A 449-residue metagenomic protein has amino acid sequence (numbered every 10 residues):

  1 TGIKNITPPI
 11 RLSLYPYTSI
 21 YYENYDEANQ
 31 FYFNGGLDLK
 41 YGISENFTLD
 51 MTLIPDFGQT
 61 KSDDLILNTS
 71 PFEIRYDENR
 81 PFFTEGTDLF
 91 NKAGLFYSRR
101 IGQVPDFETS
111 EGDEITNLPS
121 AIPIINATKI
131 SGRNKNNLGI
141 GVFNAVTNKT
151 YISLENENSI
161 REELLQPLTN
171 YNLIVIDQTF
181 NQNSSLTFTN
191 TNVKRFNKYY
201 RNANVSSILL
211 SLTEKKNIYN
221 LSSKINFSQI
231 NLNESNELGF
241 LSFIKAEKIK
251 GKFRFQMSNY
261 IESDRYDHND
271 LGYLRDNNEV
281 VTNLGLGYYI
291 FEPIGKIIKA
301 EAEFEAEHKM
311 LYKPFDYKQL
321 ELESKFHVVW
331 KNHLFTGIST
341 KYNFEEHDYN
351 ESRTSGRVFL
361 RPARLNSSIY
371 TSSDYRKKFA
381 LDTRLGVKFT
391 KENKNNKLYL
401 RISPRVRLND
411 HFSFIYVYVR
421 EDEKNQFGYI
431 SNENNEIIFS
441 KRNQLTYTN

Functional and structural regions predicted by a protein language model:
T1-D177, F188, Y200: Structural preference for beta-rich elements and adjacent junctions enriched in aromatics
T1-T7, T150-K216, K248, L334-R376: Outer-membrane beta-barrel transmembrane domain signature of Gram-negative proteins, especially the mid-to-C-terminal
P9-R11, G132-N136, D177-S185, P293-I298 (+1 more regions): Glycine-rich phosphate/diphosphate-binding loops that line cofactor/substrate pockets in enzymes
S13, G42, T48, T52 (+7 more regions): Membrane-spanning beta-strand positions in outer-membrane beta-barrel proteins
Y17, G36-K40, T52, G58 (+12 more regions): Short, well-ordered alpha-helical packing segments
S19-Y21, G42-N46, T52-G58, T87 (+10 more regions): An acidic- and aromatic-residue-enriched active-site/binding cleft used to recognize and process polar
T48, I54, S62-D64, E73 (+7 more regions): Extended, well-ordered alpha-helical scaffold/bundle regions in very large, multi-domain proteins
P123-I125, S131, R201-A203, K216-N449: Exposed, low-structure sequence patches enriched in small/polar residues
